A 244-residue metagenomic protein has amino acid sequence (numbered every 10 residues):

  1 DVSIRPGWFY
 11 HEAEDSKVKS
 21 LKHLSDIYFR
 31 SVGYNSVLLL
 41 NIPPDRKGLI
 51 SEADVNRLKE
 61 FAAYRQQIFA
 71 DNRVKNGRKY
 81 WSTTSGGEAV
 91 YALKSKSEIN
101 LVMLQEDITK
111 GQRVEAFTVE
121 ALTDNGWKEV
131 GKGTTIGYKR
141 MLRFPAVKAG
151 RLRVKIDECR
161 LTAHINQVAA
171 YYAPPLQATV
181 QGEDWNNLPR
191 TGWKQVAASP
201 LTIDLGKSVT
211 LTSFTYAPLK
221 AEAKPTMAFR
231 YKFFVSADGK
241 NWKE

Functional and structural regions predicted by a protein language model:
D1-Y34, N41-E60, Y64: Glycan-processing catalytic domains of CAZymes
Y34-S36, G150: Short coil/turn segments at beta-strand junctions that form active-site/ligand-binding loops
A53-A63, I68-K243: Aromatic, loop-rich ligand-recognition surfaces of beta-strand-rich domains
